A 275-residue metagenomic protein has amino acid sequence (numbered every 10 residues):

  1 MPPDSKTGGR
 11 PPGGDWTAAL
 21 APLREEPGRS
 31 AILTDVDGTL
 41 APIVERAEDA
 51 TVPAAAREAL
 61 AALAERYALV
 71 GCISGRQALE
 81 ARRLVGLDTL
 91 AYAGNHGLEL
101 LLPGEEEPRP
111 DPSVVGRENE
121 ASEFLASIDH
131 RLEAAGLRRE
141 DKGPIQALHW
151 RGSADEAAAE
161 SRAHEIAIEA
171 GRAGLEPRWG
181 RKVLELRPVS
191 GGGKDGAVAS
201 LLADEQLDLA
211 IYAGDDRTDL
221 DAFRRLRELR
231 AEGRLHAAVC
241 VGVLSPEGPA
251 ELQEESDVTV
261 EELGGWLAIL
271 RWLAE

Functional and structural regions predicted by a protein language model:
M1-V36, L40-V44, E48, A55 (+1 more regions): Non-catalytic pre-domain segments flanking phosphatase-related domains
P2-G13, P27, D195-E275: Mg2+-dependent phosphoryl-transfer enzymes with acidic/Ser/Thr/Gly-rich catalytic loops
G9-P11, A47-T51, V70-G71, R187-S190: Short, flexible loop segments at the rims of nucleotide/cofactor-binding pockets, characterized by
S30-I32, L90, A210: The start of beta-strands in P-loop NTPase/AAA+ ATPase cores
T34-D37, G97, H149-R151: Short loop/turn segments at strand-loop or loop-helix junctions that form parts of catalytic or ligand-binding pockets
T51-K142: Active-site phosphate-binding/coordination module
V85-T89, A173, H236, E254-S256: Short, structured coil segments at secondary-structure junctions
E140-H236: Conserved acidic, metal-coordinating active-site core of Asp-based, Mg2+-dependent phosphoryl-transfer enzymes
